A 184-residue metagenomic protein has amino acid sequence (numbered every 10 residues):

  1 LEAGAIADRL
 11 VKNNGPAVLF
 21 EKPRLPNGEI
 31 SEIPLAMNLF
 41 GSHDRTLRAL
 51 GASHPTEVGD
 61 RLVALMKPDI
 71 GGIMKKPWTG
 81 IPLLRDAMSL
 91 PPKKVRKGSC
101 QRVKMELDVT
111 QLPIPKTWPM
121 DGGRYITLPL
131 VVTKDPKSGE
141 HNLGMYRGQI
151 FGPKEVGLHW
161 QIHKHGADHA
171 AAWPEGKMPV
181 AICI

Functional and structural regions predicted by a protein language model:
L1-I184: Extended, highly charged
